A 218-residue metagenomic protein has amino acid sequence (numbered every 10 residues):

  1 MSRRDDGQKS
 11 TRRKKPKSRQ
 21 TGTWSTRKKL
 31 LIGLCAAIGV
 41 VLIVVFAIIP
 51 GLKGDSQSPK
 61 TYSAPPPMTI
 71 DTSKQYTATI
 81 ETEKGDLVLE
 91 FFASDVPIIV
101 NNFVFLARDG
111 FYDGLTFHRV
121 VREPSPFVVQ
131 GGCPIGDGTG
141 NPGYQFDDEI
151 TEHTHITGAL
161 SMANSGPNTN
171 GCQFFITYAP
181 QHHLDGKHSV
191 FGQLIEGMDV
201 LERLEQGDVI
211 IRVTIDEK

Functional and structural regions predicted by a protein language model:
M1-K218: Cyclophilin-like peptidyl-prolyl cis-trans isomerases
